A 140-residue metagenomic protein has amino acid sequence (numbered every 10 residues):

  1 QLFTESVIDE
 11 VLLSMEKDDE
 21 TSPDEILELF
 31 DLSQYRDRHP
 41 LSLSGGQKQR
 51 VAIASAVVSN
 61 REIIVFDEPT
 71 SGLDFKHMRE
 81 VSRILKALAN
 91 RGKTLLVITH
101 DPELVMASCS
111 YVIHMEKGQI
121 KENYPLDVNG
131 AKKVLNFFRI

Functional and structural regions predicted by a protein language model:
E20-Y35: Conserved ABC ATPase "signature" region
H39-L43, Q47: Conserved ABC ATPase signature
I53: Hydrophobic anchor residue at the start of the ABC signature
I64-D67: Catalytic Walker B motif of ABC-type/P-loop ATPase nucleotide-binding domains
T99-H100: H-loop/switch region of ABC-family ATPase nucleotide-binding domains
V105-A107: A short, surface-exposed alpha-helical micro-motif characterized by mixed small hydrophobic and charged/polar residues
Q119-R139: Conserved beta-strand-loop-alpha-helix hinge in the C-terminal portion of ABC ATPase nucleotide-binding domains
